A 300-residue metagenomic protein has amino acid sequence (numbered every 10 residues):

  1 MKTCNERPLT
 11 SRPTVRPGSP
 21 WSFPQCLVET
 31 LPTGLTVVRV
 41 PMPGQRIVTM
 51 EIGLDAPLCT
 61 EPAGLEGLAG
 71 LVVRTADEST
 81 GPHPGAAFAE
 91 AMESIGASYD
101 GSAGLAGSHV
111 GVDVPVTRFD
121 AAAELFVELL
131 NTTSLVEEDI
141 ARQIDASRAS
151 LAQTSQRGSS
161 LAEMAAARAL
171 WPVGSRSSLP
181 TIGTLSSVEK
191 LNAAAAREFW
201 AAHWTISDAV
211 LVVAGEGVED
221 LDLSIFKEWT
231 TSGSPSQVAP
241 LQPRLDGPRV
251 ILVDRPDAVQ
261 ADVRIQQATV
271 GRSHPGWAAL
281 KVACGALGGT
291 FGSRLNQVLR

Functional and structural regions predicted by a protein language model:
M1-P13, T30, P84-Q237, V270: Charge-rich, well-structured scaffold segments of protease-associated domains
K2-V48: N- or domain-start disorder-to-order transition segments that initiate the globular core
L27-T30, G111, P248-R255: Short amphipathic
L35, V40-A56, L65-E66, D208 (+1 more regions): His/Glu-based metal-binding/catalytic segments typifying zinc-dependent metallopeptidases
V37-V40, E61, A97-G101, E198-W200 (+1 more regions): Short beta-strand/turn micro-motifs at beta-sheet edges
T49-V116, T290-R300: M16/MPP (pitrilysin/insulinase) zinc-metallopeptidase core fold and M16-derived inactive scaffolds
K190, I225-W229, Q242-P243, R294-R300: Short, conserved active-site entrance elements at the starts or edges of catalytic domains
